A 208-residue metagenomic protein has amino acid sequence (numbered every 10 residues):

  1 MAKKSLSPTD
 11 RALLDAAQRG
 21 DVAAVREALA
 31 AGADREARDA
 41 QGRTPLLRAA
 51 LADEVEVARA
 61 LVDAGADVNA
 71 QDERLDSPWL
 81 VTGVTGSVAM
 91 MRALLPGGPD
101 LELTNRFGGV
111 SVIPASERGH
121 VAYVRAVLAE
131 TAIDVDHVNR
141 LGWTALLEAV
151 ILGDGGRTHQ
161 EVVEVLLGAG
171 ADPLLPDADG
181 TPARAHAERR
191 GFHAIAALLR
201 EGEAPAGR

Functional and structural regions predicted by a protein language model:
M1-A12, L141, I151-D154, T158-V162 (+3 more regions): Ankyrin-repeat-protein effector appendages
M1-A31, A40-R43, D63, I113 (+2 more regions): Intrinsically disordered, low-complexity regulatory segments in ankyrin-centric signaling systems
D15-G20, R48-E54, V81-S87, P114-H120 (+2 more regions): Ankyrin repeat A-helix N-terminal signature
D21-L29, E54-V62, S87-L95, H120-A129 (+2 more regions): Ankyrin repeat structural motif
R35, V68, L101, D134-V135 (+1 more regions): Ankyrin-repeat inter-repeat connecting loop/turn
